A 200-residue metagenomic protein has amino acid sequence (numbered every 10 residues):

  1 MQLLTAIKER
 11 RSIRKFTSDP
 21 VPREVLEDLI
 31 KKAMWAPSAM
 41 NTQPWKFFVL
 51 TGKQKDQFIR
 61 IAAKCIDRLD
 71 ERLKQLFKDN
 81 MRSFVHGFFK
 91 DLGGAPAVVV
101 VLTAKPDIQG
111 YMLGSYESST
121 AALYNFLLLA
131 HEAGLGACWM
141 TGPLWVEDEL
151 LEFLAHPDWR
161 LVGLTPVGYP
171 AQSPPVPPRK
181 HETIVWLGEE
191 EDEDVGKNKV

Functional and structural regions predicted by a protein language model:
M1-G94, N198-V200: N-terminal amphipathic, basic helical "cap/leader" segment at the start of enzyme domains
T5-S12, V162-V200: C-terminal helix-cap and adjacent tail motif
T17, A104-G110, E190-V200: Helix-biased detector of long, well-ordered alpha-helical tracts
A33, V99, A104-E152: Small-aliphatic-rich amphipathic alpha-helix that forms the alpha element of a beta-alpha
N41-T42, G110-Y111, V176-P178: Short glycine/proline-enriched turns and hinge-like loops at secondary-structure junctions
T42-W45, E132, V162: Short secondary-structure junction motifs
G94, V99, L164-P166: C-terminal edge-of-domain segments
L151-V162: Short, electropositive alpha-helical surface patch
